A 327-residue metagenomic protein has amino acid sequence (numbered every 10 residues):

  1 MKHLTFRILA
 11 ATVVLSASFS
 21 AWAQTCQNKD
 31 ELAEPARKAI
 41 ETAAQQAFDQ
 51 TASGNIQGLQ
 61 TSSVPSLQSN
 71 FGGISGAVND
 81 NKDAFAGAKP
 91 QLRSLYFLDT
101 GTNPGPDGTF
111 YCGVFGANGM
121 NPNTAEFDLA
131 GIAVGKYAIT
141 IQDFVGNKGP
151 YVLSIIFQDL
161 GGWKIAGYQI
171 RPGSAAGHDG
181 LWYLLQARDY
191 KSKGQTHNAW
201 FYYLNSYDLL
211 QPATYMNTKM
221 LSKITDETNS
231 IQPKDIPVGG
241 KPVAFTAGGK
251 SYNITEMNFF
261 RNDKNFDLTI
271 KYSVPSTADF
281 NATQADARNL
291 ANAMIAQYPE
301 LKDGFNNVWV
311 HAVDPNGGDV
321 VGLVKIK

Functional and structural regions predicted by a protein language model:
M1-A10: Bacterial N-terminal signal peptides that target proteins for export
S18-S20: N-terminal signal peptide c-region/cleavage motif recognized by signal peptidases
W22-S53, Q169-W182: Short, low-complexity N-terminal intrinsically disordered segments enriched in polar/charged residues
Q27, E34-P35, E41-T42, Q57-N123 (+1 more regions): Short solvent-exposed beta->alpha transition segments
Q46-L59, A187, K193-H197: Short helix-adjacent coil turns
G72, N79-K148, G177, D235-S276: Surface-exposed, charged secondary-structure patches
I141-H178, F260-S273, A278, N292-K325: Short beta-strand edge/turn micro-motifs at domain boundaries
R171-S251: Acidic, serine/threonine- and glycine-rich low-complexity intrinsically disordered segments that serve as flexible
